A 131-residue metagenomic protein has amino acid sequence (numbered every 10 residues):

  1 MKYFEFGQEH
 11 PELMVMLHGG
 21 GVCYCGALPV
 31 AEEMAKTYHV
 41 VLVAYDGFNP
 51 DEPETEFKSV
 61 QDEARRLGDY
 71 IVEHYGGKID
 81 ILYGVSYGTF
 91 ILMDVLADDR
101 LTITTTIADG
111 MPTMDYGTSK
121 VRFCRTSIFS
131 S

Functional and structural regions predicted by a protein language model:
F4-E52: Conserved HGGG/HGGXW glycine-rich cap/lid loop of the alpha/beta-hydrolase fold
E12-L13, I81, T105: Structural motif
P29, D94-D98: Active-site signature of alpha/beta-hydrolase-fold catalytic machinery across serine- and Asp/Cys-nucleophile hydrolases
M34, D99-R100: Active-site catalytic pocket residues across diverse enzymes, especially alpha/beta-hydrolases
L42-Y83: Active-site loop/oxyanion-hole signature of alpha/beta-hydrolase fold enzymes
Y45-G47, Y87, M111: Active-site loop/turn elements of alpha/beta-hydrolase fold enzymes, especially the short glycine-/histidine-rich
Y83-L92: Gly/Ala-rich beta-loop-alpha elbow adjacent to hydrolase catalytic centers
A97, I103-S131: Flexible "cap/lid" loop of the alpha/beta hydrolase fold
